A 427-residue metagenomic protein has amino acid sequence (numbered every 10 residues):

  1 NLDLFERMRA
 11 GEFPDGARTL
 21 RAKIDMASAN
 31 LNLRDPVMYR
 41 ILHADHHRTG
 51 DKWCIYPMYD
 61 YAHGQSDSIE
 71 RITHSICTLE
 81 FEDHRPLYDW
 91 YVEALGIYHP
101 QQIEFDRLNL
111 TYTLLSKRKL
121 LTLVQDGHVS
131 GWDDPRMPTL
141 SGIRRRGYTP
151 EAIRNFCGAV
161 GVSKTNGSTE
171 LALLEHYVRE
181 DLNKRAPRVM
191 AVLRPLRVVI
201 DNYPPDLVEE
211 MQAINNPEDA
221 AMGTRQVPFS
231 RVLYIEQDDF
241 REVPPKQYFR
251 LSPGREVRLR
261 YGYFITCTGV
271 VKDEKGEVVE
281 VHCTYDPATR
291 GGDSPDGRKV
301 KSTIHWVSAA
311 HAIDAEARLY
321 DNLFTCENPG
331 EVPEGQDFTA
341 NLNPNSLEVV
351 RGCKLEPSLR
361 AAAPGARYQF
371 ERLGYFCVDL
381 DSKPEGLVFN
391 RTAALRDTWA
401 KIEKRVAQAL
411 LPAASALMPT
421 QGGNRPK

Functional and structural regions predicted by a protein language model:
N1-A27, W132-Y148, A152-S163: Residue patterns forming the tRNA-binding/recognition surfaces of aminoacyl-tRNA synthetases and related DALR
N1-K119, P187, R194-L196, I200-A288: Active-site cores that bind ATP or allylic diphosphates and position pyrophosphate for catalysis
D3-L4, L87, K119, T139 (+3 more regions): Exposed alpha-helical structural elements
F13, V129-S130, R145-E151, N155 (+1 more regions): Basic, alpha-helical terminal appendages of large translation-related enzymes
I41, L123-V124, V129-G131, C267: Short leucine-rich amphipathic alpha-helices used at interfaces
T49-D51, M137-L140, A362: Short hydrophobic "helix-edge" motifs at membrane interfaces and signal-peptide entry regions
H63-T73, Y98-H99, K119, L123 (+2 more regions): Short acidic (Asp/Glu) and glycine-rich catalytic loops that position anionic groups and cofactors
S75-L79, R107-T111, L140-R144, G161-T169: Generic amphipathic alpha-helical segments used as scaffolds and interaction surfaces in large, multi-domain proteins
